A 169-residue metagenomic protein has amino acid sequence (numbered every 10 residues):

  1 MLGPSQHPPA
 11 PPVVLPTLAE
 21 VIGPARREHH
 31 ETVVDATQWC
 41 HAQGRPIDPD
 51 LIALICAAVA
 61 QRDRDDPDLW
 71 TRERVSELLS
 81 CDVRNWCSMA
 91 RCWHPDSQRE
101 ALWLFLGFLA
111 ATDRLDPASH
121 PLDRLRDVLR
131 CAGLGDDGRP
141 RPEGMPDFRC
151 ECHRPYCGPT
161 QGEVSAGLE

Functional and structural regions predicted by a protein language model:
M1-Q6, R114-E169: Acidic, proline/glycine-rich low-complexity IDRs
L2-H29, V34, Q38-H41, A90-H94 (+1 more regions): Long, charge-dense low-complexity segments
E20, E28-E31, E73, E77 (+5 more regions): Glutamate identity and glutamate-enriched acidic tracts
V21, V34-D137: N-terminal core-binding DNA-recognition domain of tyrosine recombinases/integrases
